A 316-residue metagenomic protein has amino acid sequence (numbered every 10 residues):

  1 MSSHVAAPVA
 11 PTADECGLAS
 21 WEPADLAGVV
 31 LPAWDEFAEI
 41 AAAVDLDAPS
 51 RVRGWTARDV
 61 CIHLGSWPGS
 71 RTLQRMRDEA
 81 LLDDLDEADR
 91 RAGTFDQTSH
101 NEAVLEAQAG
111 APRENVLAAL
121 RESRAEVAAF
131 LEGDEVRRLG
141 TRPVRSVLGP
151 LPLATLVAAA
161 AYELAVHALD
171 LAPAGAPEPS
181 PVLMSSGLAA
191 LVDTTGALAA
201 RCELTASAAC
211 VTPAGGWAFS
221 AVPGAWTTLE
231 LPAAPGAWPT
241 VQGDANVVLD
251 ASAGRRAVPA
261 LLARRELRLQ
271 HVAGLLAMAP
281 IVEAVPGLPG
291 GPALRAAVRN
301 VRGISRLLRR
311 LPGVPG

Functional and structural regions predicted by a protein language model:
M1-V52, R265: Non-cleavable N-terminal signal-anchor transmembrane helices
S2-P23, R71-R124: Short, helix-capping/interhelical loops that line the mouth of catalytic, cofactor-, or ligand-binding pockets
S2-V5, R77, P232-G316: C-terminal interaction segments
D25-V29, V52, N115-S123, L148-E163: Short, contiguous, pocket-lining structural segments that sit at or immediately flank catalytic/ligand-binding sites
V29, E36-E39, L46-D83: Active-site-proximal cofactor/substrate-binding loop regions of enzyme domains
W34, A38, P68-T72, R121-E132 (+2 more regions): Structural signal for well-ordered, non-membrane alpha-helices
A38-T56, G133-G149: Helix-loop segments that flank and shape redox-cofactor active sites
A129-F130, E135-A225, V272-G316: Acidic, aliphatic-rich amphipathic alpha-helical segments
